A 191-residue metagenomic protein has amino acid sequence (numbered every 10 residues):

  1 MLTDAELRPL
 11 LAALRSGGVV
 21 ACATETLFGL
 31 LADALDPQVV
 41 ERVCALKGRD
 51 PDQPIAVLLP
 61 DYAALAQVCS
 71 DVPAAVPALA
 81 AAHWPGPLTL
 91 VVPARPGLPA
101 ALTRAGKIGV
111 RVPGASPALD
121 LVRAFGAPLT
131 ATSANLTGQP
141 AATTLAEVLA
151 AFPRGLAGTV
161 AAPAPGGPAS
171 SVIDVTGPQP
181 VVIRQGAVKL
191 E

Functional and structural regions predicted by a protein language model:
M1-E191: Active-site-adjacent structural elements in enzyme catalytic cores
